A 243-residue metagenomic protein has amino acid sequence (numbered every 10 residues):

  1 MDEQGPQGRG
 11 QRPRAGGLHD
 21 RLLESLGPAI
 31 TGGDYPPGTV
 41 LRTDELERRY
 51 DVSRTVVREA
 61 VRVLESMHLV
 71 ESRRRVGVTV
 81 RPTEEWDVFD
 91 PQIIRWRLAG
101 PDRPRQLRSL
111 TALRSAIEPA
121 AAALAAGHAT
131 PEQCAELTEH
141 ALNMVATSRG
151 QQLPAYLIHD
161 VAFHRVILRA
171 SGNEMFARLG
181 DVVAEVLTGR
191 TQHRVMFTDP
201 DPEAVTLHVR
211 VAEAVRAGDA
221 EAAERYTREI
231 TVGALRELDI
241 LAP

Functional and structural regions predicted by a protein language model:
M1-A116, A123: Short linear motifs at protein or domain termini
T43, G172-E174, G218-D219: Short loop-to-helix capping motifs
F89, R95, D102, L113-A129 (+2 more regions): Hydrophobic, amphipathic alpha-helical faces that serve as interaction scaffolds
S109, A116, E136-E139, N143 (+4 more regions): Charged, amphipathic alpha-helical oligomerization/scaffolding segments
C134, Y156, A223-E224: Solenoid-repeat scaffolds in large eukaryotic assemblies
N143-V145, R178, V182-P243: C-terminal all-alpha effector/ligand-binding and dimerization domain of prokaryotic HTH-type transcriptional repressors
